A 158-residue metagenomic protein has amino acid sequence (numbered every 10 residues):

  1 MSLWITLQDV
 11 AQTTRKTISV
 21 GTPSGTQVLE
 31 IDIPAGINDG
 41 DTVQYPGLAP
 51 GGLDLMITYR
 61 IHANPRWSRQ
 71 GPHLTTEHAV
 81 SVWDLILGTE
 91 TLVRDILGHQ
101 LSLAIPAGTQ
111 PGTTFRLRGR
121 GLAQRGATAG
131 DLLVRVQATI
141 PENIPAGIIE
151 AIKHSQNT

Functional and structural regions predicted by a protein language model:
M1-S2, R60: Short intrinsically disordered, low-complexity coil segments enriched in acidic
S2-L7, T14-V20, Y45: Extracytoplasmic assembly/pore-lining segments of large envelope/extracellular complexes
T6-D9, S68-R69: Short, solvent-exposed beta-strand/turn "edge" segments of beta-rich domains on protein surfaces
V10-R15, L85-T89: A short, compositionally biased
V20-T158: Intrinsically disordered, low-complexity linker/assembly segments
